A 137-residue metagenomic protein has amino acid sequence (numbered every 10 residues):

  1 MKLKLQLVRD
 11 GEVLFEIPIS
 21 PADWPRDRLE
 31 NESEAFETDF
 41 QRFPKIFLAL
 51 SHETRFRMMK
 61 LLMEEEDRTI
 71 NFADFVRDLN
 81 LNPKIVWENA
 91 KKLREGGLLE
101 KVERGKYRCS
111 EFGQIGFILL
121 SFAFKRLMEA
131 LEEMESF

Functional and structural regions predicted by a protein language model:
K4-R42, I118-F137: Amphipathic alpha-helical dimerization/coiled-coil segments that flank or bridge DNA-binding/regulatory modules
T38-L81, Y107-C109: N-terminal helix-turn-helix DNA-binding core of bacterial DNA-binding proteins
M63-E66, R94, S121: Residue-level detector of secondary-structure transition/capping positions
E64-E65, L99, Q114, L131-E135: Acidic, polar-rich N-terminal leader regions of halophilic archaeal proteins
L79-E95: Short amphipathic alpha-helical interaction segments
R94-R104: A short, conserved structural fragment
G105-A123: Basic, amphipathic "hinge/linker" alpha-helix immediately C-terminal to the N-terminal HTH DNA-binding motif
